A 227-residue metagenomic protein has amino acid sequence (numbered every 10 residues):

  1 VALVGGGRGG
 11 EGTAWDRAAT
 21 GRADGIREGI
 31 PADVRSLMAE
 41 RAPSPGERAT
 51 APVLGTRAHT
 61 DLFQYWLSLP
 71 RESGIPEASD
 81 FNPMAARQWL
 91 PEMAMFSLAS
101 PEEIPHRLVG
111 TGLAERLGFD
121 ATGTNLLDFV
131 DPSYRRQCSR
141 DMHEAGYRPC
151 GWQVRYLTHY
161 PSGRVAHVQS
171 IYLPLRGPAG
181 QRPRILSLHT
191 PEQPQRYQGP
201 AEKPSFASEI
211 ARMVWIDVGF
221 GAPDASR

Functional and structural regions predicted by a protein language model:
A2-V4, G12-A51, E192-R227: Regulatory/sensor and coupling segments of signal-transduction and defense proteins
G46-A207: Sensory/regulatory domains in signal-transduction proteins
